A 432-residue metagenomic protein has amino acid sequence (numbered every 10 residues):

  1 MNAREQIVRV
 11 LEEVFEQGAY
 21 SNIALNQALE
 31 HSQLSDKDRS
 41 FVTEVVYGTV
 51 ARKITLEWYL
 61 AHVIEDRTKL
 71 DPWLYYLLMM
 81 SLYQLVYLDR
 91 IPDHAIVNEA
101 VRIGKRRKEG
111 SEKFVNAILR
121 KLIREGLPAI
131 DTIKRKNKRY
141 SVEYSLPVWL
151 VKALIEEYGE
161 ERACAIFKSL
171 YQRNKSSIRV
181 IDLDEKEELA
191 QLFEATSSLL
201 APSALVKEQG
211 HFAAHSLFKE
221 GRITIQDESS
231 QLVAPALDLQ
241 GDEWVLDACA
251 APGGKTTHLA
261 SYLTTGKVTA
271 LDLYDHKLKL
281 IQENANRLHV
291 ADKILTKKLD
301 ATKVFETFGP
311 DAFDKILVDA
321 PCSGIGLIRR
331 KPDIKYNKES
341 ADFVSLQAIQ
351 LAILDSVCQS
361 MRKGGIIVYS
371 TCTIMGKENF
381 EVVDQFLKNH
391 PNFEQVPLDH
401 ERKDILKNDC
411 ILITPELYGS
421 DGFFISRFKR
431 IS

Functional and structural regions predicted by a protein language model:
M1-S432: S-adenosylmethionine
